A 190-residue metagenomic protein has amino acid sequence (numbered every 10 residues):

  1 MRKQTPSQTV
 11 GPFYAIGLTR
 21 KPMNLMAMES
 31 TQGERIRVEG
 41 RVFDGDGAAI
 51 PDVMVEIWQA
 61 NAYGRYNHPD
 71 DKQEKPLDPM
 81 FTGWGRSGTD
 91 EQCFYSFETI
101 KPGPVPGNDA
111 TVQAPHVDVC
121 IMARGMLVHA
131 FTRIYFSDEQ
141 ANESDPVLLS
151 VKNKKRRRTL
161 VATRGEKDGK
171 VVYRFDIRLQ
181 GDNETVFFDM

Functional and structural regions predicted by a protein language model:
M1-M190: Beta-strand-dominated extracellular/periplasmic modules and repeats in secreted or surface-exposed proteins
